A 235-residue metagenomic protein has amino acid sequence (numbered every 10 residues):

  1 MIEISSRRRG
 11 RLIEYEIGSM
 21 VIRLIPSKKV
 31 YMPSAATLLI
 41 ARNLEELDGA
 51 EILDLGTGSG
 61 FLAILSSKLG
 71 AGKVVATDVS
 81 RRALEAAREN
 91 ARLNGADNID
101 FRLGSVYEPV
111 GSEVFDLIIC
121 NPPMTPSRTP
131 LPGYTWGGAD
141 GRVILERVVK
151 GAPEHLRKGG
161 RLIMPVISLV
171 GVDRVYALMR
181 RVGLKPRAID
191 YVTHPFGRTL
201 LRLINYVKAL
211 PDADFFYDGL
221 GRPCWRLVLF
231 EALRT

Functional and structural regions predicted by a protein language model:
I2-L69, A86, L210-A232: SAM-dependent Rossmann-like transferase core, predominantly class I methyltransferases with a strong bias toward
P33-G111, L117-C120, T125-S127: Conserved SAM/SAH cofactor-binding pocket of Class I
R82, C120-R147: Mobile active-site "lid"/loop adjacent to the S-adenosyl-L-methionine
M124-T125, I167-G171, T193: Short "lid" loop at the C-terminus of a central beta-strand within the Rossmann-like core of SAM-dependent
L145-K158: A short glycine-rich, Lys/Arg-flanked "PGG" loop and its adjoining helix->strand segment in the class I
G160-P165: Conserved beta-strand signature within the Rossmann-like core of class I S-adenosyl-L-methionine
G171-K185: Short, electropositive alpha-helical surface patch
L184-P195: Conserved S-adenosyl-L-methionine
